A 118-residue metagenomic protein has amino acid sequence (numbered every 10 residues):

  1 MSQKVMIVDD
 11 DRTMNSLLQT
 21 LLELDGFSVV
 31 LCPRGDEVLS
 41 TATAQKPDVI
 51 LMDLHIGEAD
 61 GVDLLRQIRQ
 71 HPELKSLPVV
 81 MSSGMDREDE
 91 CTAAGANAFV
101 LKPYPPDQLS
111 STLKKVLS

Functional and structural regions predicted by a protein language model:
N15, G57: The feature encodes the CheY-like receiver
S16-L24: Charged docking surfaces used in two-component/phosphorelay signaling
G26-R34, T41: Short hydrophobic/Thr-rich beta-strand motif most characteristic of the beta2 strand and flanking loop of CheY-like
R34, D60-D63: Acidic catalytic/metal-coordinating carboxylates
S40, V62-K75: Short amphipathic alpha-helix used as the core "switch/output" element in two-component signaling
D53: Active-site residues of response regulator receiver
D63, G84-L101, D107-S111: Alpha4 helix (beta4-alpha4-beta5 surface) of REC/receiver domains from two-component response regulators
S76-M85: A short, hydrophobic beta-strand element within the central beta-sheet of small alpha/beta folds
